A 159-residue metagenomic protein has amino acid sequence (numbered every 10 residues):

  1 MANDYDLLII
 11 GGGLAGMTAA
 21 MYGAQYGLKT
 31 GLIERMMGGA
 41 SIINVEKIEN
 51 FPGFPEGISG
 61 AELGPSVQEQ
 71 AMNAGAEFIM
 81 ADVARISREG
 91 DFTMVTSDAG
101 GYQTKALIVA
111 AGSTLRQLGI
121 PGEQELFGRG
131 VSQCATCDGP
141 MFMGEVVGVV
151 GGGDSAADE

Functional and structural regions predicted by a protein language model:
A2-R35, F127, Q133-E159: Rossmann-like dinucleotide/flavin-binding elements
N3-Y5, S97-A106: Core beta-strand elements of the Rossmann-like FAD/NAD(P) dinucleotide-binding domain in flavoenzyme oxidoreductases
A20-Y22, N44, G119-G122: Short amphipathic alpha-helical segments
L32-N44: N-terminal glycine-rich anion-binding loops that anchor highly charged ligand groups
R35-M37, V83, S113, T136: Short, ordered loop/turn segments at secondary-structure junctions
I43-G101: N-terminal Rossmann-like dinucleotide/flavin-binding domain of flavoprotein oxidoreductases that bind FAD/FMN
G100, L107, A111-C134: Glycine-rich beta-alpha-beta "Rossmann" dinucleotide-binding loop(s) and their flanking helix/strand
